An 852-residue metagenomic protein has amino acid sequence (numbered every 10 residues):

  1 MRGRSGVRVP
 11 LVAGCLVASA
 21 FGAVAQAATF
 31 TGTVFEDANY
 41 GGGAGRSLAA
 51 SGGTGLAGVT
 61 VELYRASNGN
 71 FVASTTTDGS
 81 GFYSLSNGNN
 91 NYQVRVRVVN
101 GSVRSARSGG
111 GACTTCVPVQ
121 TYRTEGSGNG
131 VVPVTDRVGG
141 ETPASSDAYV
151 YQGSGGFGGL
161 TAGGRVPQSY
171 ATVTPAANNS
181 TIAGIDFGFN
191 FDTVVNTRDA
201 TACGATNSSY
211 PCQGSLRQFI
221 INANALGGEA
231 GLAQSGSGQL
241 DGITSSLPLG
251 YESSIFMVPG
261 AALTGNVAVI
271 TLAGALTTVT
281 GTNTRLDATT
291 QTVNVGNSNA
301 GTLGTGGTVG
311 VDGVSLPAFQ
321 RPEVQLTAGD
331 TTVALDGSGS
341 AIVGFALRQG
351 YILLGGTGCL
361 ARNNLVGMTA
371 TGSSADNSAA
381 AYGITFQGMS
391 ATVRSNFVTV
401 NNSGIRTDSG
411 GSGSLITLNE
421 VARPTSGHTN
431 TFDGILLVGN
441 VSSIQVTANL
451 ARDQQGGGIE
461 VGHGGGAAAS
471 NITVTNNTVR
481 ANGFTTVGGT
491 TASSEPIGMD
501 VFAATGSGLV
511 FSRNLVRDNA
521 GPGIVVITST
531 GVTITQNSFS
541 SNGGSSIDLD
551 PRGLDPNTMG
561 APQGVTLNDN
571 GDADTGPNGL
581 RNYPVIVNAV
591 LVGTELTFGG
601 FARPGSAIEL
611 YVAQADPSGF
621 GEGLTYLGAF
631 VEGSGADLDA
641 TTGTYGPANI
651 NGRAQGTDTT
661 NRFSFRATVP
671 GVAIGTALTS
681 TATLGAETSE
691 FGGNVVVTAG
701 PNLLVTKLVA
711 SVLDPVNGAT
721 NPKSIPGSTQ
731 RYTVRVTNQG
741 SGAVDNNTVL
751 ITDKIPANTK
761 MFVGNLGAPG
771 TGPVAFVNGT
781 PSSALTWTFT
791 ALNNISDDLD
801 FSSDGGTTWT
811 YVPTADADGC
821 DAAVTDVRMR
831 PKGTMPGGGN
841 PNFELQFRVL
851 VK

Functional and structural regions predicted by a protein language model:
M1-A27: Sec-dependent, cleavable N-terminal signal peptides
Q26-F189, A699-K852: Exported/extracytosolic protein signature
A57-V59, Y92-V94, E252, T284 (+9 more regions): Short beta-strand/loop motifs in extracellular/secreted proteins, especially within beta-sandwich accessory domains
R95-C113, P118-T124, G128-Y351, S373-N377 (+3 more regions): N-terminal, post-signal-peptide segments of secreted/periplasmic proteins
I185, E252-S254, A268, A275 (+19 more regions): The right-handed parallel beta-helix/beta-solenoid scaffold, focusing on the short coil/turn and N-cap positions
L286, A341-I342, L360-R362, A391-R394 (+7 more regions): All-beta strand scaffolds that present successive hydrophobic residues in beta-strands
D330-T332, R348-G355, A370-Y382, V398-S409 (+7 more regions): Short glycine/acidic-rich loop motifs that flank beta-strands on beta-rich extracellular proteins
